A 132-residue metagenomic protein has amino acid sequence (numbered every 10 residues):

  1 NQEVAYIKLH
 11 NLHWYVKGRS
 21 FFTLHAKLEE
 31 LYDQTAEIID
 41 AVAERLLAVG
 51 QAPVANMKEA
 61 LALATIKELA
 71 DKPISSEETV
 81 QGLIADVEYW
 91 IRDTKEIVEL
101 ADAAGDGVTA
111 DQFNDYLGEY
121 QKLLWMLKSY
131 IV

Functional and structural regions predicted by a protein language model:
A5-L31, D93, I97-V108: Helix-loop segments that flank and shape redox-cofactor active sites
Y6, H13, Y32, I39 (+5 more regions): A structural signal for well-ordered alpha-helices, especially hydrophobic packing surfaces of coiled-coils
V16, F21, D33, P53-L61 (+2 more regions): Long, contiguous binding/interaction regions
F22-E59: Conserved alpha-helical segments that form or flank metal/cofactor-binding pockets of metalloenzymes
E30, N56, L63-I74, M126-Y130: Short alpha-helix boundary/capping motifs
D40, E44, L61-N114: Acidic/histidine-rich alpha-helical segments that form the ligand environment of transition-metal centers
